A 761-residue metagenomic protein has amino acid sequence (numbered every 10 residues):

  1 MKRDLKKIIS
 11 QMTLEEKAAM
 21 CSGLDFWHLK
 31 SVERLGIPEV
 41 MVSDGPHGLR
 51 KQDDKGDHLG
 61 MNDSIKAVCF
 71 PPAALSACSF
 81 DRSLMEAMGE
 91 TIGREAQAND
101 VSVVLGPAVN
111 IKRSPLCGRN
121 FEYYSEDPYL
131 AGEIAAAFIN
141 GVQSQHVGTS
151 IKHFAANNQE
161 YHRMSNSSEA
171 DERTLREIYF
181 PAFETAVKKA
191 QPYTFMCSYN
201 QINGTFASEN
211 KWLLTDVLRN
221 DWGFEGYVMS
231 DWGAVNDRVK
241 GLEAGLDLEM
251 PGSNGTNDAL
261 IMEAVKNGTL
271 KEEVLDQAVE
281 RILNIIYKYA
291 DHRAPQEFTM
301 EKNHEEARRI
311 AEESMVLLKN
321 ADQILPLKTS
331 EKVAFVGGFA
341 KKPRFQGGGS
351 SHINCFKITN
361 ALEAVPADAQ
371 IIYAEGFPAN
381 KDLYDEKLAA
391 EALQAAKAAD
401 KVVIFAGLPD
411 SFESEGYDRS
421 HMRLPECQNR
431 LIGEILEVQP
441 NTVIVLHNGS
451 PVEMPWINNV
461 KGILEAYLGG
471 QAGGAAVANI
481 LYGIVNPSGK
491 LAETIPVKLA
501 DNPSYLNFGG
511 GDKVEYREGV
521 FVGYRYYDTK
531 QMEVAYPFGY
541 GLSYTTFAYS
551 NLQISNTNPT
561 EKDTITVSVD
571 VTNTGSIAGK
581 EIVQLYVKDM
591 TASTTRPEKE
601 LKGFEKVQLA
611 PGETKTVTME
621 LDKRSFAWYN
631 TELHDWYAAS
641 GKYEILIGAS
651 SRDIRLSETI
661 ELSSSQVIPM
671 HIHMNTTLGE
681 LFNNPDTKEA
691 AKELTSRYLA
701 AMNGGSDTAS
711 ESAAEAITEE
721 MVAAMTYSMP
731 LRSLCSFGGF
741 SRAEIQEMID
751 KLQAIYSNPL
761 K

Functional and structural regions predicted by a protein language model:
M1-A627, K642-I647, S651: Glycoside hydrolase catalytic-domain context in secreted enzymes
S10, L14, F26, K266 (+10 more regions): Generic surface-pattern signal
G523, G539, S543, S576-A578 (+3 more regions): In a subset of proteins, long, contiguous C-terminal domains/tails are tracked
D622-Q666: Terminal connector regions
S663-N683: Low-complexity, Pro/Ser/Thr- and charge-rich linker/hinge segments at domain boundaries
T676-E747: Conserved, compact domain cores that house catalytic/ligand-binding motifs in diverse enzymes and effector modules
